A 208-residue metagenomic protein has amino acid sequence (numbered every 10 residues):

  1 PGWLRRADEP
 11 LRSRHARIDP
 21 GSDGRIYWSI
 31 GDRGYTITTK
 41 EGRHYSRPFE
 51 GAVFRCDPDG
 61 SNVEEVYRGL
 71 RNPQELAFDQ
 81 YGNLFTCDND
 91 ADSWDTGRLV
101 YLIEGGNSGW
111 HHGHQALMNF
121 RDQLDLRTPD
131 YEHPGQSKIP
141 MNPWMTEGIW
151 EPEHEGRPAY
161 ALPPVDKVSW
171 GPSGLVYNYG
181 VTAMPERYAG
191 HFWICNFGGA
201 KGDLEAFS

Functional and structural regions predicted by a protein language model:
P1-S208: Beta-propeller blade termini and top-face loops
